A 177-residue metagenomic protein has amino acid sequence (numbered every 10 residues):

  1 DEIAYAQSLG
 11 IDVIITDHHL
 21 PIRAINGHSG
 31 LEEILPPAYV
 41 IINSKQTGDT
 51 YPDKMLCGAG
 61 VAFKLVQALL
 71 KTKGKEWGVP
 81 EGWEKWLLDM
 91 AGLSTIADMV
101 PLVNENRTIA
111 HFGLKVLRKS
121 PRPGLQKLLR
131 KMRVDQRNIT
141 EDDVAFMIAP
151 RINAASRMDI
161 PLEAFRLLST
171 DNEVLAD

Functional and structural regions predicted by a protein language model:
D1-V100, N106: Conserved phosphate-handling catalytic cores of large alpha/beta enzymes
L9-G10, P37, K71-D177: Hydrophobic helix-and-loop "lid/oligomerization" segment in the mid-to-C-terminal part of catalytic domains
